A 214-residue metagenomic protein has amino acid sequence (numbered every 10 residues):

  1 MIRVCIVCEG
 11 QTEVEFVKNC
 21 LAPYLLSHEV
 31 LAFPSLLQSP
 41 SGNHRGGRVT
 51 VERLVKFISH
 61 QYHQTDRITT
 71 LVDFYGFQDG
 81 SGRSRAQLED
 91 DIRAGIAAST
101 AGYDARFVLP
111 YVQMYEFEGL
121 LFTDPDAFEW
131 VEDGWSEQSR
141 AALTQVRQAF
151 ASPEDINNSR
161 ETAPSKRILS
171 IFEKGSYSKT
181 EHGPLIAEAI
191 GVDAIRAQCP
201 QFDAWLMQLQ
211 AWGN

Functional and structural regions predicted by a protein language model:
M1-I2, V14-S41, L54-N214: C-terminal accessory helical subdomains adjacent to catalytic cores in phosphodiester- and nucleotide-handling enzymes
C5-V7: Conserved beta-strand elements of the Class I
G47-V51: Non-catalytic terminal and connector segments of soluble metabolic enzymes
